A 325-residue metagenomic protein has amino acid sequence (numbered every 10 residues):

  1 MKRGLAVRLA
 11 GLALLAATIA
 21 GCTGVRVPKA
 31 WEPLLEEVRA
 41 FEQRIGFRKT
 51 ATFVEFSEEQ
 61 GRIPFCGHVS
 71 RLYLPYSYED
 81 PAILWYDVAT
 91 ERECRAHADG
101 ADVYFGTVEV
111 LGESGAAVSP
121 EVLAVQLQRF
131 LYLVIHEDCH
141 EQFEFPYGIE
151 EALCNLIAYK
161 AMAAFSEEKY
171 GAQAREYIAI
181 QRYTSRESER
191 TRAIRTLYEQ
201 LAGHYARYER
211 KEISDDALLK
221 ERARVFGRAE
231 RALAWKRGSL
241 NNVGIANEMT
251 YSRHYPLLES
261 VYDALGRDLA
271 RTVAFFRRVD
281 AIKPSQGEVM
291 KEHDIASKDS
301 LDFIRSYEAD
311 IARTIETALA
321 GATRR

Functional and structural regions predicted by a protein language model:
M1-A10: Bacterial N-terminal signal peptides that target proteins for export
V7, L127, T250: Residue-level marker of regulatory loop/turn positions in helix-turn-helix DNA-binding domains and in histidine
A10-T18: Bacterial N-terminal signal peptides
I19-A20, K160: Polybasic, low-complexity, intrinsically disordered segments
T23-I83, R267, D299-A322: N-terminal mature-domain "stem" immediately C-terminal to a signal peptide or N-terminal signal-anchor/transmembrane
V25, I135, Q142, G238-L240: Acidic/histidine-rich, surface-exposed loop or edge segments in extracytoplasmic proteins
K49-R190, I194, E199: Acidic/His-rich structured neighborhood in mature extracellular/periplasmic domains
T196-R325: Pan-zinc metallopeptidase signature
